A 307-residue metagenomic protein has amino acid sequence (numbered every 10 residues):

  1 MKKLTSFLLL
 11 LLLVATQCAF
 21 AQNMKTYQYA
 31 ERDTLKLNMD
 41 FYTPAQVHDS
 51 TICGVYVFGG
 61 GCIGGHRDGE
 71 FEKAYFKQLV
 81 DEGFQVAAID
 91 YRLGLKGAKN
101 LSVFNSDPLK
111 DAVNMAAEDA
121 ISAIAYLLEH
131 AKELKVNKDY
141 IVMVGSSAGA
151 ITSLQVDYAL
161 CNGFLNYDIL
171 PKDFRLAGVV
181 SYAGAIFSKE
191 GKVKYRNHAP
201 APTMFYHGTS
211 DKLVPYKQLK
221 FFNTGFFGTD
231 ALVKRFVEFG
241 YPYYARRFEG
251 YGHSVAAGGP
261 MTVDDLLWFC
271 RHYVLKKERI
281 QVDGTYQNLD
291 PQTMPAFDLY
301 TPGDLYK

Functional and structural regions predicted by a protein language model:
M1-M24: Bacterial Sec-dependent N-terminal signal peptides
A21-D49: N-terminal cap/lid segment of alpha/beta-hydrolase-fold proteins
S50-C62: Short beta-strand element of the alpha/beta-hydrolase
R67-I89, K96: Short amphipathic alpha-helix adjacent to the substrate-entry channel of hydrolases
D107-E133, G228: Alpha/beta-hydrolase active-site loop
A125-A199: Primarily recognizes the serine-hydrolase "nucleophile elbow" in alpha/beta-hydrolase and SGNH/GDSL folds
Y167-F239: The feature captures the conserved acid-bearing segment of alpha/beta-hydrolase catalytic domains
K234-K307: C-terminal catalytic histidine-bearing segment of alpha/beta-hydrolase fold enzymes
